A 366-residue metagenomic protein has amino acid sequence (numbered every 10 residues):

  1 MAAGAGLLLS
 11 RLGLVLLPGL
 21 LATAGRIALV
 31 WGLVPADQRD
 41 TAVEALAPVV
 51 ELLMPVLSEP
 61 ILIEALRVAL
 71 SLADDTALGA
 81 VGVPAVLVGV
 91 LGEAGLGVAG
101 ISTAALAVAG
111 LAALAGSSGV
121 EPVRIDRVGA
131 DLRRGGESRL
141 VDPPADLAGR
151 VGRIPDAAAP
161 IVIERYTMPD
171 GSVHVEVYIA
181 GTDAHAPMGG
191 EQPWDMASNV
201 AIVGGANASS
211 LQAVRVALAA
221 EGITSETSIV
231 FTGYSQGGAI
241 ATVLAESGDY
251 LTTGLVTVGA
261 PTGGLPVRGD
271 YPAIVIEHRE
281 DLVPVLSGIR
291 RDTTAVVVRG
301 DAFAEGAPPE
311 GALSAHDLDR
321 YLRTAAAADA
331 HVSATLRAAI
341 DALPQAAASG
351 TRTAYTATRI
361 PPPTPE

Functional and structural regions predicted by a protein language model:
A2-E366: Secretion-targeting segments and adjacent low-complexity export tracts
